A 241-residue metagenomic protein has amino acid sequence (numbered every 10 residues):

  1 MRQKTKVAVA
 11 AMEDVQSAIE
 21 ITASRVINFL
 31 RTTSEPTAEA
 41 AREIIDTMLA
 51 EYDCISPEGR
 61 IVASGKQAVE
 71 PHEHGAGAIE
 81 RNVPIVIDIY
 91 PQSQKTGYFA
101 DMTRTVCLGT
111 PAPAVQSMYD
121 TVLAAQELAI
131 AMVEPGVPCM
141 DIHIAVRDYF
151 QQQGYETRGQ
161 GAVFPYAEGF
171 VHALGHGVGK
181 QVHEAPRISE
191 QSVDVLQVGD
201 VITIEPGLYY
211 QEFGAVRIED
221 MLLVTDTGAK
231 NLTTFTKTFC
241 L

Functional and structural regions predicted by a protein language model:
M1-L241: Active-site neighborhoods and metal-handling regions in enzymes and metal-associated proteins
